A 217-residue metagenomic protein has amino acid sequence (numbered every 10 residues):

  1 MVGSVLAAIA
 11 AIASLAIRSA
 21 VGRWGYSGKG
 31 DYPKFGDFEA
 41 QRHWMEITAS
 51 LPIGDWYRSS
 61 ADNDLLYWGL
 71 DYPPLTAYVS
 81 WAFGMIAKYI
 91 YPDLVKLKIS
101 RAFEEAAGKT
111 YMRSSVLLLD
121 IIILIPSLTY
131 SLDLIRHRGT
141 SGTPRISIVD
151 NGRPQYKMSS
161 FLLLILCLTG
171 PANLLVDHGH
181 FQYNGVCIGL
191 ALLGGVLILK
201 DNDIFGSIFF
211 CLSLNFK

Functional and structural regions predicted by a protein language model:
M1-K217: Multi-pass membrane glycosyltransferase architecture that uses lipid-linked
